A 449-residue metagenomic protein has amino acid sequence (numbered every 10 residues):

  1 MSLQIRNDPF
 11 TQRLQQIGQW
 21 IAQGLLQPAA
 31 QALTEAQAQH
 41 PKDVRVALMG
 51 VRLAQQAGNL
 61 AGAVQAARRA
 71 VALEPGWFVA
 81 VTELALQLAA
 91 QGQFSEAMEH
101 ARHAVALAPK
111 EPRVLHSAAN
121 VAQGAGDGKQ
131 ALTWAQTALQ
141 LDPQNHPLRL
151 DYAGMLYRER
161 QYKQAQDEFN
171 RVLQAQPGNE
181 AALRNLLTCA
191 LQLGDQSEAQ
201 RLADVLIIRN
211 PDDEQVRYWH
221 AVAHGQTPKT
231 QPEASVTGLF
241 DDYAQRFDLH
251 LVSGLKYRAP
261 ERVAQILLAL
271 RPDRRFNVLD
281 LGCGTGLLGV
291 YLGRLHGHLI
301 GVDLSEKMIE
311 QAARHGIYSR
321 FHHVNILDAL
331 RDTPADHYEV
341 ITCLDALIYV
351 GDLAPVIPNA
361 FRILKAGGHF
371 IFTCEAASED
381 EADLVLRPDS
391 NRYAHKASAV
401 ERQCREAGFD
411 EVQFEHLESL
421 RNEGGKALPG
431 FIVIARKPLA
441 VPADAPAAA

Functional and structural regions predicted by a protein language model:
F10, V44-R45, F78-V79, P112-R113 (+3 more regions): Helix-start (N-cap) detector for alpha-helical repeat units in TPR-like alpha-solenoids, especially tetratricopeptide
A22-Q23, Q56, A90-Q91, G124-A125 (+2 more regions): Register position in tetratricopeptide repeats
M49, E83, S117, D151 (+2 more regions): Canonical tetratricopeptide repeat
L279, T285-L330: Class I SAM-dependent methyltransferase SAM/SAH-binding core
R331-I341: A short acidic, Gly/Pro-enriched loop at the edge of an enzyme's catalytic core that lines a small-molecule cofactor
A354-A366: A short glycine-rich, Lys/Arg-flanked "PGG" loop and its adjoining helix->strand segment in the class I
F372-R392: Short, glycine-/aromatic-enriched active-site segment of Class I SAM-dependent methyltransferases
